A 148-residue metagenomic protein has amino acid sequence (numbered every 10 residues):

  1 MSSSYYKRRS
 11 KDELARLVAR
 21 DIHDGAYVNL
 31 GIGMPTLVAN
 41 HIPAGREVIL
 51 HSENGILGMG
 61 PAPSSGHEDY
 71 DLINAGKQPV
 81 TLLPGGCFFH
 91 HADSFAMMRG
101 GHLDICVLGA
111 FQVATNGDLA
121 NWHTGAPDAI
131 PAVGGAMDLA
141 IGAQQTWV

Functional and structural regions predicted by a protein language model:
M1-L83: N-terminal active-site beta-alpha-beta segment that forms phosphate/nucleotide-binding and substrate-recognition loops
S2, S10-E13, A62-V148: Conserved phosphate- and dinucleotide-binding cores of soluble alpha/beta proteins, encompassing both enzyme active
